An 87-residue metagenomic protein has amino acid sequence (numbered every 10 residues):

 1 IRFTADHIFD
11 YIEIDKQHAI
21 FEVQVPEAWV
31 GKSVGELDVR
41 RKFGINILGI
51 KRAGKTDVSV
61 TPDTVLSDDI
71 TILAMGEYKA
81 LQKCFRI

Functional and structural regions predicted by a protein language model:
I1-W29: Flexible, Lys/Arg-rich cytosolic regulatory linkers and terminal tails that connect or flank
W29-I87: Cytosolic Rossmann-like ligand/nucleotide-binding regulatory domains
